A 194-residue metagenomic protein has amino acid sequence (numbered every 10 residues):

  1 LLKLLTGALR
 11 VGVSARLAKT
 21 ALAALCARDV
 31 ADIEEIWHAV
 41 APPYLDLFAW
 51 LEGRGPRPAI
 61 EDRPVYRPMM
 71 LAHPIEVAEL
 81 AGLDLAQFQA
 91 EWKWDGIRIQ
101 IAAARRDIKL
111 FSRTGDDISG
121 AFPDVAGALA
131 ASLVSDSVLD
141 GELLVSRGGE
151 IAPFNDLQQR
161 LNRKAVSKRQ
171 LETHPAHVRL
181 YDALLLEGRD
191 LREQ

Functional and structural regions predicted by a protein language model:
L2-E193: N-terminal nucleic-acid-engaging modules of covalent nucleotidyltransferase systems
